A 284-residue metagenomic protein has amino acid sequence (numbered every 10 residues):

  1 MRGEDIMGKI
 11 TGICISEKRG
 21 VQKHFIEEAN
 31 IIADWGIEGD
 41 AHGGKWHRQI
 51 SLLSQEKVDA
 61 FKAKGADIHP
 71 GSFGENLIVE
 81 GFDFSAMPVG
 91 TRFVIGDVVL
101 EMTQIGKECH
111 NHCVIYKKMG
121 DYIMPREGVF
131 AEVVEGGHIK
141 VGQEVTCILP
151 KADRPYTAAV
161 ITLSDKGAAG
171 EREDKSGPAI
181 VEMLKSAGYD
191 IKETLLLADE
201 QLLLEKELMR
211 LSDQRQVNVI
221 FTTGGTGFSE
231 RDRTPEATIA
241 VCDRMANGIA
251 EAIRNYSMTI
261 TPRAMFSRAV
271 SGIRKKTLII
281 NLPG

Functional and structural regions predicted by a protein language model:
R2-R154: Metal-cofactor-dependent catalytic cores
I26, G96-V98, P155-Y156, R215-V217 (+1 more regions): Short coil/turn connectors at secondary-structure junctions
A66, V98, E144, P150 (+7 more regions): Generic secondary-structure signature for well-ordered alpha-helical cores
I105, P150, L163-K166, G224-T226: Short, ordered loop/turn segments at secondary-structure junctions
D153-D199: Glycine-rich phosphate/diphosphate-binding loop of Rossmann-like nucleotide-binding domains
I161-T162, T222-T223, N281-P283: Short beta-strand segments
K185, I191-T222, G227-C242: N-terminal small/polar loop signature for handling phosphorylated ligands or for N-terminal nucleophile
T234-G284: Proline/glycine-rich low-complexity loops and linkers
